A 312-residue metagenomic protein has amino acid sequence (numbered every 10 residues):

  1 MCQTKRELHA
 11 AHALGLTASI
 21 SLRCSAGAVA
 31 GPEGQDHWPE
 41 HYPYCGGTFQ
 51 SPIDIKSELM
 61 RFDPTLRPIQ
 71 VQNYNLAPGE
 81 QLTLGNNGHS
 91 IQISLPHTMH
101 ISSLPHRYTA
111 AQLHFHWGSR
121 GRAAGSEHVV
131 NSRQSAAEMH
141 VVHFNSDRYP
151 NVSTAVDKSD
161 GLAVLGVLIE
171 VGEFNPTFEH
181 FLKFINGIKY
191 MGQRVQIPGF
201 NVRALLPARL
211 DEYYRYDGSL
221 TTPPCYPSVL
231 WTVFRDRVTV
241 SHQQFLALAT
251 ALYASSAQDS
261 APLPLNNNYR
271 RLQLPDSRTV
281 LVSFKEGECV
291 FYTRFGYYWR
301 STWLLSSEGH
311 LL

Functional and structural regions predicted by a protein language model:
C2-L312: Alpha-carbonic anhydrase
